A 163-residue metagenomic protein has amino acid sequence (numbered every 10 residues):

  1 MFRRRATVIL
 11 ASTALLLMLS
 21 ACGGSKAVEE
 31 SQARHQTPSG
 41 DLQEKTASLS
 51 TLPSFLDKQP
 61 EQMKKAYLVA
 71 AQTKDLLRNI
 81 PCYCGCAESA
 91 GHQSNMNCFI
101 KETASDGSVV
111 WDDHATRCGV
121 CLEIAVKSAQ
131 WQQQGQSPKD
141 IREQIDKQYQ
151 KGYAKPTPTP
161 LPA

Functional and structural regions predicted by a protein language model:
M1-I9: Bacterial N-terminal signal peptides that target proteins for export
A11-L16: Hydrophobic helical h-region of N-terminal Sec-dependent signal peptides in bacterial secretory/periplasmic proteins
L17-A21: C-terminal motif of bacterial Sec signal peptides marking the signal peptidase cleavage site
C22-K26: Bacterial signal peptide processing site
T37-Y83: N-terminal secretory signal peptides
T51-L56, V110-C118, V126-Q134: Second-shell loop/turn segments in exported
P81-A125: Short, thiol/selenol-centered motifs that function as redox-active sites or metal-ligating centers
A129-A163: Short flanking/linker segments adjacent to small metal-binding domains or redox-active Cys/His motifs
